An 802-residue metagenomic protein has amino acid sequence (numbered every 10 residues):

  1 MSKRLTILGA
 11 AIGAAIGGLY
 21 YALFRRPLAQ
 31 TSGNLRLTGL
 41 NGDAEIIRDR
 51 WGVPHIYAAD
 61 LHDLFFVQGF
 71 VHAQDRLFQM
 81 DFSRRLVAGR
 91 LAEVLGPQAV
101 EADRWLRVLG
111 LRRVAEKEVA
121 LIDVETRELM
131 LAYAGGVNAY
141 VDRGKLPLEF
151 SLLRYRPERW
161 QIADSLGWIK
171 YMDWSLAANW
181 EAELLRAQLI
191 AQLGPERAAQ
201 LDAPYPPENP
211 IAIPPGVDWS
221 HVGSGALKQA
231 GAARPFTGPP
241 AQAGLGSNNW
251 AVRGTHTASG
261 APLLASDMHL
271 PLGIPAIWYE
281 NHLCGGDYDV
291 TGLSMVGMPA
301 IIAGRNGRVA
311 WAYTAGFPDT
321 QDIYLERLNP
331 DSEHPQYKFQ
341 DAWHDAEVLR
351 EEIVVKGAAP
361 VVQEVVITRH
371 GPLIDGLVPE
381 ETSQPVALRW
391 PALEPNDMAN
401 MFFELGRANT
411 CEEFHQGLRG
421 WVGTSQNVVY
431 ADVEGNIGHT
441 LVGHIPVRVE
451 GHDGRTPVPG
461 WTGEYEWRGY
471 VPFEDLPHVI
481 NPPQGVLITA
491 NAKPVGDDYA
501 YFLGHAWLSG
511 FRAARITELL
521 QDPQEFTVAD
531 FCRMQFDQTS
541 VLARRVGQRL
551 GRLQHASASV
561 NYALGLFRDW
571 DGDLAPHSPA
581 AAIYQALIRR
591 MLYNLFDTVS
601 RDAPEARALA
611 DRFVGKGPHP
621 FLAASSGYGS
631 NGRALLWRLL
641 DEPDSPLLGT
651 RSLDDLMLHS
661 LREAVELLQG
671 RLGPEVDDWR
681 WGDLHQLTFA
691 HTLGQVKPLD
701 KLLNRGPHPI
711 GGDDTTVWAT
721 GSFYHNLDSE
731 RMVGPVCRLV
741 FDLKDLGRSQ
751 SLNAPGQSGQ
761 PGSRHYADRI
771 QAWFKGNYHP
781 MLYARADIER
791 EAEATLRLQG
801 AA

Functional and structural regions predicted by a protein language model:
M1-G9: Membrane-penetrating hydrophobic segments
A11-L263, M268-I274: Substrate-recognition/specificity elements adjacent to catalytic centers across diverse enzyme folds
I12, F502, A506-N561, P646-A802: Terminal end segments
A58, D63-L95, A312-E364, E464-R512 (+3 more regions): Gly/Pro-rich active-site capping loops and adjacent beta-alpha segments that organize cofactor/substrate pockets
V67, V114-R127, R389, A399-L405 (+4 more regions): Second-shell loop/turn segments in exported
Q242-G244, N248, L283-A300, G304-V309 (+2 more regions): Glycine- and hydrophobic-rich flexible loops that cap the catalytic core of alpha/beta enzyme folds
V296, Q384, G423-P523, D573-P576 (+2 more regions): Hydrophobic alpha-helical segments
A586-V676: Charged, long alpha-helical assembly modules
